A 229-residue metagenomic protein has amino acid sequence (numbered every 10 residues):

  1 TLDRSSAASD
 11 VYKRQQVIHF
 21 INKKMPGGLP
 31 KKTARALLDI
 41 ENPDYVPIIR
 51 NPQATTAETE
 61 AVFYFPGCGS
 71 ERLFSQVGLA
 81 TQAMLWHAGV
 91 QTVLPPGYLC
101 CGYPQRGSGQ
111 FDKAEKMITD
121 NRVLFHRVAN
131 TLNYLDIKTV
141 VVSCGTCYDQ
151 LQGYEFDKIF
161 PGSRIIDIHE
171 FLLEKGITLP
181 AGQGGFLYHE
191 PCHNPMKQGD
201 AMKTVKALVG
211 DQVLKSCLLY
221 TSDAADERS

Functional and structural regions predicted by a protein language model:
L2-A8, Y12, Y220-S229: Single conserved hydrophobic/aromatic residue that forms the stacking wall/gate of nucleotide- or nucleobase-binding
R4-T81, W86-A88: Non-ligating segments of multi-cofactor redox enzymes
S6-I40, L132-D167: Helix-enriched interaction subdomains in cytosolic or periplasmic regions, typified by TIR/SEFIR signaling/NADase cores
V46-A57, L172-I177, L214-C217: Short, composition-biased local secondary-structure segments
T55-E58, Y134, L179-G182: Short, flexible hinge/linker loops that cap or flank conserved catalytic cores
A61-S163, G185, H193-S222: Cofactor-cradling patches in redox/metallo enzymes
P161-P180: Short, flexible loop segments at boundaries between secondary-structure elements
Y188: Hydrophobic alpha-helical positions that pack around
